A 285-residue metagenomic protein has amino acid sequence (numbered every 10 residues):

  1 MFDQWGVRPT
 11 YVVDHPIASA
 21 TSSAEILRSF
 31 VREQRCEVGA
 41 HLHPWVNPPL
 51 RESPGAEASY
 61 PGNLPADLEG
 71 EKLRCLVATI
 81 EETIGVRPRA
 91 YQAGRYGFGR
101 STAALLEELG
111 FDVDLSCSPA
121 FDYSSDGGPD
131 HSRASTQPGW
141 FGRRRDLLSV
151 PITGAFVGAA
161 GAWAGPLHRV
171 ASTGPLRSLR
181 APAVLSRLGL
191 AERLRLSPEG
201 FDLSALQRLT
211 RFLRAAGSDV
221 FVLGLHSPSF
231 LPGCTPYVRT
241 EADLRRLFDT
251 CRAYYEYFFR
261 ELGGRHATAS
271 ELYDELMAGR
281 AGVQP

Functional and structural regions predicted by a protein language model:
M1-E33, P175, L223, F258-E261 (+1 more regions): Active-site beta->alpha N-cap acidic-glycine motif
M1-V7, E33, T79-R87, F212-G217 (+1 more regions): A structural motif corresponding to the C-terminal end of an alpha-helix and its immediate exit/capping segment
P9-Y11, V38-L42, R89-Y91, V113-S116 (+3 more regions): Hydrophobic faces of well-ordered beta-strands that scaffold small-molecule active sites in alpha/beta enzyme cores
V12-G97, R145, P228: Metal-dependent polysaccharide deacetylase catalytic core of the NodB/CE4 family, i.e., the active-site-bearing domain
H15-S19, P44-W45, Y96-F98, S118-D122 (+4 more regions): Short, solvent-exposed loop/turn segments at secondary-structure junctions
A24-R28, L73-V77, A103, L206-R211 (+1 more regions): Generic structural signal for well-ordered alpha-helices, preferentially at hydrophobic/aromatic core positions
A93-A216: Active-site-adjacent pocket scaffolds in enzyme catalytic domains
P182-P285: C-terminal domain-boundary segment and adjacent tail
